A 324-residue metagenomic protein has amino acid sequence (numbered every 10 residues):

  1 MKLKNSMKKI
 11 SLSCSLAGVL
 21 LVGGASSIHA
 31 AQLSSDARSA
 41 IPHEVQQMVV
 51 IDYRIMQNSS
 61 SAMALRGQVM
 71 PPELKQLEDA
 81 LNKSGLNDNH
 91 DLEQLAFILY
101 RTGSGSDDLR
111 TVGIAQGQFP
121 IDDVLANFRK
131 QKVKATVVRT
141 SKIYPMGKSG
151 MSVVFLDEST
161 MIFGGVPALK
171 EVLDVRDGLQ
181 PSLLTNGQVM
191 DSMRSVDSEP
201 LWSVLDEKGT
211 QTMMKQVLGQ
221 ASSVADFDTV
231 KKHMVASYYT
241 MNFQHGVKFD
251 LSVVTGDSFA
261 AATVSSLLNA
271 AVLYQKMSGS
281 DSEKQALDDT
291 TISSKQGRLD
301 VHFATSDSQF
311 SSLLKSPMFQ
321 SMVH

Functional and structural regions predicted by a protein language model:
K2-S15: Bacterial N-terminal signal peptides that target proteins for export
S13-G23: Bacterial N-terminal signal peptides
G24-A30: Sec/Tat signal peptide C-region and signal peptidase I cleavage site
A30-G147, V189-T229, S266-S293, R298-D300 (+2 more regions): Structural boundary/hinge residues at secondary-structure and domain interfaces
P42, S104-D107, L156, N242-G246: Edge/loop elements at the starts and ends of beta-strands within beta-rich repeat scaffolds
V49, M146-G178, G246, T291-F310: A short, solvent-exposed beta-edge/loop patch
S152-M214: A conserved glycine-rich beta-strand in the N-terminal activation segment of trypsin-fold
K232-F259: Internal helical hairpin/lid segments
